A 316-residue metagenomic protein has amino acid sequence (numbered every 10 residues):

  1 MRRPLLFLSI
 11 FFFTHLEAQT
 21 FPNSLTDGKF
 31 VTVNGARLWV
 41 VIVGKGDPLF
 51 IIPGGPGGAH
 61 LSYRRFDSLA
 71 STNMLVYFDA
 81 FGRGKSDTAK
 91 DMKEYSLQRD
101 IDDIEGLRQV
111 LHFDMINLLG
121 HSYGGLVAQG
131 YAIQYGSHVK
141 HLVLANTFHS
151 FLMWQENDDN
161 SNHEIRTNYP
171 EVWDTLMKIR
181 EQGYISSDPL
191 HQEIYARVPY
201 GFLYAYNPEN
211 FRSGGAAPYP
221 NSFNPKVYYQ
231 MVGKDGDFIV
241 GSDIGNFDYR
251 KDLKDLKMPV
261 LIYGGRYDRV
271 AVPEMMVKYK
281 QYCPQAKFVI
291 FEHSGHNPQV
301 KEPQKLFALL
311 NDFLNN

Functional and structural regions predicted by a protein language model:
V33-T88: Conserved HGGG/HGGXW glycine-rich cap/lid loop of the alpha/beta-hydrolase fold
A80-H121, A308: Active-site loop/oxyanion-hole signature of alpha/beta-hydrolase fold enzymes
D114-N157: Conserved hydrolase catalytic core segment
V143-I185: Flexible "cap/lid" loop of the alpha/beta hydrolase fold
D174-K251, M258: Alpha/beta-hydrolase
L256, I262-G264: Short beta-strand/loop motif that positions the catalytic acidic residue of the alpha/beta-hydrolase fold
Y267-A271: Acidic catalytic loop of the alpha/beta-hydrolase fold
A286-N316: Catalytic active-site module of serine/aspartate enzymes centered on a nucleophile-bearing elbow/loop
